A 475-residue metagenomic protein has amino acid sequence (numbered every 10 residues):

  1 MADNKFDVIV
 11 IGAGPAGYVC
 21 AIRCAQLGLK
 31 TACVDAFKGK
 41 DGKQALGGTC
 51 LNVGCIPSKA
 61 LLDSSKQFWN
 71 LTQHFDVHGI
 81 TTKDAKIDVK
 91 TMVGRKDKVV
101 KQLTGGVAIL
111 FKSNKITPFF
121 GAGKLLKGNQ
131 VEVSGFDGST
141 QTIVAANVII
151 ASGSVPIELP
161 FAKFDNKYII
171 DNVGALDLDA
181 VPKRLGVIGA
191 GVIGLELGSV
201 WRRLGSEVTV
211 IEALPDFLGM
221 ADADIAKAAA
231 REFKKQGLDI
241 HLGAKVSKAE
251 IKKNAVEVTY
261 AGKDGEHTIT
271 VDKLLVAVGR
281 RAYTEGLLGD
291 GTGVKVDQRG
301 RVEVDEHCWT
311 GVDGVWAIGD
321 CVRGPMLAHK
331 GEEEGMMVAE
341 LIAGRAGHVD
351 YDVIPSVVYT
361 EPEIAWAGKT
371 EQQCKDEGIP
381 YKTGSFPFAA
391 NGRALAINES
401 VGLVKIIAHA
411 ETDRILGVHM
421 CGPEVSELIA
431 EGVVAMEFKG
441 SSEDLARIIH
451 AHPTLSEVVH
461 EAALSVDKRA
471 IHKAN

Functional and structural regions predicted by a protein language model:
A2-A16, V181-G191: Beta1/beta-strand and adjacent pyrophosphate-binding region of the FAD-binding site in flavoprotein oxidoreductases
A2-F6, I22-L29, C33-V181, T209 (+7 more regions): Glycine-rich flavin
I9-I11, G123, T142-G153, V187-I188 (+2 more regions): Short hydrophobic core segments
I9-Q44, I56, A60-Q67, A343 (+2 more regions): Flexible, glycine-rich terminal cap/loop adjacent to redox cofactors in electron-transfer oxidoreductases
G12-G17, G153, G189-G194, G279 (+3 more regions): Conserved phosphate-binding and hydrolysis motifs of nucleotide-dependent enzymes
A21, A25, G198, R202-R203: Gly/Ala-rich phosphate-binding loop of Rossmann-like dinucleotide-binding domains, activating on the conserved
D165-P182, T268-I342, E427: FAD-site-proximal beta/loop scaffold in flavoenzymes
